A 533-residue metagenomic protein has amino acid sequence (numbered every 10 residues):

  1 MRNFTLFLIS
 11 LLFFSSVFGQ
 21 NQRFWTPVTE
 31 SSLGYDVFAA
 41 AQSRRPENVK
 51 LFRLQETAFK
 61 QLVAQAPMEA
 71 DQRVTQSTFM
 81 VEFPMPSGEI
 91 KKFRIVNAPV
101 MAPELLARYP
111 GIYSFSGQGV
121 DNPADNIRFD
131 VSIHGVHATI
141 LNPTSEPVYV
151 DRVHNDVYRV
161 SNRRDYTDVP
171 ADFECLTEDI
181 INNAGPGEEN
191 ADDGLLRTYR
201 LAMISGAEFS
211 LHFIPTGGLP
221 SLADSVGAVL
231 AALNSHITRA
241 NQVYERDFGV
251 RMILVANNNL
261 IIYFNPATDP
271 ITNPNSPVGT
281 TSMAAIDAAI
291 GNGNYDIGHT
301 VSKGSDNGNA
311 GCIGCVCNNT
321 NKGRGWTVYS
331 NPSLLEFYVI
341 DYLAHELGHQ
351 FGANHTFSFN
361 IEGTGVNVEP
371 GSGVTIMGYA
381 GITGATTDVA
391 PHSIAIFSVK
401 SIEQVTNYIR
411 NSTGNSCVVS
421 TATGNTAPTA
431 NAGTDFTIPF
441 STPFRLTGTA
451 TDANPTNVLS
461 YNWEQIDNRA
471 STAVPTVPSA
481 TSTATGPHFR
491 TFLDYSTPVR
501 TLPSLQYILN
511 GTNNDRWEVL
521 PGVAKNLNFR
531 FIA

Functional and structural regions predicted by a protein language model:
M1-Q22: Bacterial Sec-dependent N-terminal signal peptides
G19-F24, T29-A41, V157-I313: Fold-level signature of zinc-dependent metallopeptidase catalytic domains
Q20-P147, P277-V278: N-terminal prosegments of processed precursors
I253, S460-V523: Exoplasmic/lumenal beta-rich domain surfaces
V255-P277, N318-A395, E464, R469 (+1 more regions): The catalytic-center signature of Zn2+-dependent metalloproteases
V405, I409-T429: Proline/serine/threonine-rich low-complexity linkers at boundaries of modular beta-sandwich domains
A432, F436-L446: Short, solvent-exposed loop/linker segments at the N-terminal edge of repeated beta-sheet extracellular domains
I438, G448-P455: Extracellular acidic, Ser/Thr/Pro-rich low-complexity tracts
